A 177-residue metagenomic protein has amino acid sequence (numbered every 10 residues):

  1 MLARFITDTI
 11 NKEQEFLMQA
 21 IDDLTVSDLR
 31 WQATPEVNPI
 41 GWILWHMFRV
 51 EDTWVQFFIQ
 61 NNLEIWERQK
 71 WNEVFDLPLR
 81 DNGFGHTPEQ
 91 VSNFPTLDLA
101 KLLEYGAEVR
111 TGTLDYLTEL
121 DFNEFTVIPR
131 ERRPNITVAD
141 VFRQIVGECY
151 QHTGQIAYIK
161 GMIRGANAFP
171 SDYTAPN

Functional and structural regions predicted by a protein language model:
M1, L97, K101, I136-T137: Short, conserved clusters of charged catalytic residues that mark active-site and nucleotide-handling motifs
L2-I6: Short Lys/Arg-rich basic patches
T7-N11, E15-M18, D28-G85, I128-N177: Short, contiguous alpha-helical
E15, Q19, D23, T53 (+2 more regions): A generic structural signal for well-ordered alpha-helical segments enriched in polar/charged residues
I21, L44, L103-G106: A generic alpha-helix structural signal
L24, Y116, L120-N123, I159 (+1 more regions): A short secondary-structure junction motif
T25-S27, W71, Q90, D121: Glycine-rich, flexible loop/turn motifs
P78-F125, R143-I145: Acidic/histidine-rich alpha-helical segments that form the ligand environment of transition-metal centers
